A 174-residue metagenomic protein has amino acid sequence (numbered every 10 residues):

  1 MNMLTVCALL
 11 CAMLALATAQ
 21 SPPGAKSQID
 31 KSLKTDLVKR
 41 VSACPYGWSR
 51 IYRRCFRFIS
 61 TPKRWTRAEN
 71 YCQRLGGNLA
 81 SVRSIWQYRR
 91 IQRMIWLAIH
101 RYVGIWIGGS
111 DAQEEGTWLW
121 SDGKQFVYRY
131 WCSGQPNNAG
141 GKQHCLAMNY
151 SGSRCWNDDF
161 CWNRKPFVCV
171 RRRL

Functional and structural regions predicted by a protein language model:
M1-L174: Extracellular, disulfide-bonded carbohydrate-recognition/adhesion ectodomains, dominated by C-type lectin-like domains
